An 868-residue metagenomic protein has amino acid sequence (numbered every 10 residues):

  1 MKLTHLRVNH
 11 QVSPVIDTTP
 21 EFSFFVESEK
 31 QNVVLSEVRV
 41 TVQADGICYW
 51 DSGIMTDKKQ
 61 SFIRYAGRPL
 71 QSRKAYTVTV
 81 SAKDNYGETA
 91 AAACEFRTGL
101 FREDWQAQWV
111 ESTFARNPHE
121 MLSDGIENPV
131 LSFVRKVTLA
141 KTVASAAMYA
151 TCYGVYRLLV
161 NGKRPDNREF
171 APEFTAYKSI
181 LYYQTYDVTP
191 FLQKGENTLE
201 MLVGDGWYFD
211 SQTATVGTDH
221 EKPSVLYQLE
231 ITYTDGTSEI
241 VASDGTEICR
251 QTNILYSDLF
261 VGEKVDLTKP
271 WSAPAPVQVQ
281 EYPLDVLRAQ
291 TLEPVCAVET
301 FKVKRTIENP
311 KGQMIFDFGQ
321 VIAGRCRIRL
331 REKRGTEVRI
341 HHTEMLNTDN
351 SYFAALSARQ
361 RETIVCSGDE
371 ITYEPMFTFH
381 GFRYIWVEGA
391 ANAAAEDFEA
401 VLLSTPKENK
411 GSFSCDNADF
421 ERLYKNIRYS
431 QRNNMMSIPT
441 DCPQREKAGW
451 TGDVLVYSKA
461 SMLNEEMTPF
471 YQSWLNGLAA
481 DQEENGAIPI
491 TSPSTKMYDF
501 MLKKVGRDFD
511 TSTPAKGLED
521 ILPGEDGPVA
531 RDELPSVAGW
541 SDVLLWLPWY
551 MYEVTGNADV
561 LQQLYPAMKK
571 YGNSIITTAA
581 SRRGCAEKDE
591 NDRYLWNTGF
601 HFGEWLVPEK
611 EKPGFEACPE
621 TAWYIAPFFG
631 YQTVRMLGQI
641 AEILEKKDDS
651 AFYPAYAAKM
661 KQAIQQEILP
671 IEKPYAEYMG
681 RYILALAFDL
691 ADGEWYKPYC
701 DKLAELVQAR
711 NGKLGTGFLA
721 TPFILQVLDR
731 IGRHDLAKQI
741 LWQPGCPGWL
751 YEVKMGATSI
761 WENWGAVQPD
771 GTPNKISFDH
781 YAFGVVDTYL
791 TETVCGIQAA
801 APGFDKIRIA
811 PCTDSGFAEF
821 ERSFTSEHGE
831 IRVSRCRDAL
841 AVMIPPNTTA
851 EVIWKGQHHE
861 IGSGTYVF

Functional and structural regions predicted by a protein language model:
M1-R445, G452-D453, P469-Q472, N485 (+7 more regions): Extracellular/oxidizing-compartment recognition motifs
M121-N128, A147, P165, E173-Y177 (+19 more regions): Alpha-helix capping and helix-loop boundary segments enriched in small/acidic/polar residues
A146-A150, R325-H342, E388, G452-D481 (+5 more regions): Alpha-helical support elements that line or immediately flank enzyme active sites and cofactor-binding pockets
V155, S224-L226, R250-Q251, A394-K425 (+7 more regions): Active-site acid/base region of carbohydrate-active enzymes
L199, V265, E446, N464 (+7 more regions): C-terminal capping/lid segments that line or modulate ligand- or cofactor-binding pockets
S224-Q228, I240-W271, E281, R288-L292 (+3 more regions): Non-catalytic C-terminal accessory modules of carbohydrate-active enzymes
P548, Y631-V634, G638: Non-transmembrane amphipathic alpha-helical segments
